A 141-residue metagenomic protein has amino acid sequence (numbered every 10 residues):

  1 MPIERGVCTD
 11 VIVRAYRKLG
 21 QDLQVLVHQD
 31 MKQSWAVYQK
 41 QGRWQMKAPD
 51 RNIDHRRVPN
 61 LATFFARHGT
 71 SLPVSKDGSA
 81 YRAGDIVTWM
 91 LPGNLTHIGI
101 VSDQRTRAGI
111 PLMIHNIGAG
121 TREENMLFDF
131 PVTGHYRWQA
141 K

Functional and structural regions predicted by a protein language model:
M1-V11, D22-Q45: Acidic helix-start/capping segments at beta-turn-to-alpha-helix junctions
P2-D10, H55, S75-G78, M126 (+1 more regions): Soluble non-cytosolic domains of exported or imported proteins
R5, W89, I117-A119: Acidic helix/loop microenvironments that form the catalytic cleft of cell-wall polysaccharide enzymes
V7-R14, N60, R82: Extracytoplasmic/secreted proteins, especially bacterial periplasmic and envelope-associated proteins
L23-Q24, V101, P131-G134: A structural signal for short, hydrophobic beta-strand segments that form beta-sheets in beta-rich/all-beta domains
K32-I114: ...with weaker cross-activation on analogous glycine-rich loops/strands in unrelated enzymes
A108-K141: Low-complexity, Gly/Ser/Thr/Pro-rich intrinsically disordered linker/tail segments
